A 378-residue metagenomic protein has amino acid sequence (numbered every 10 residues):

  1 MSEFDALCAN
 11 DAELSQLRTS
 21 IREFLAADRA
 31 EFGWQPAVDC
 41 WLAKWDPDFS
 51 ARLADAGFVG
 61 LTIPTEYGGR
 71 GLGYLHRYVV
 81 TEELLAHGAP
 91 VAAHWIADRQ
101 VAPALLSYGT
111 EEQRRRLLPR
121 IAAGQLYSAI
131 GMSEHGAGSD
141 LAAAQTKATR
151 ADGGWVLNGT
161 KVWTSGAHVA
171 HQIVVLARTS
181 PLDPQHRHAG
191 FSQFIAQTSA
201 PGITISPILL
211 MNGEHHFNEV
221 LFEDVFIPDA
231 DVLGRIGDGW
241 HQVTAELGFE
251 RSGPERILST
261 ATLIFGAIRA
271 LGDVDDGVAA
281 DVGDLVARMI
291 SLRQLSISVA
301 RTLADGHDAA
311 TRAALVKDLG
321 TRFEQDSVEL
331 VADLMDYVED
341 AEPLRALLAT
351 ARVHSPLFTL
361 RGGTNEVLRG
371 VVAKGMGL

Functional and structural regions predicted by a protein language model:
M1-A93, R116, R120, G253 (+5 more regions): Amphipathic, small/basic residue-rich leader segments at the start of a protein or domain
S2-L7, V79-V80, Q242-A245, F249 (+2 more regions): Glycine-rich phosphate/cofactor-binding loops in nucleotide/flavin-utilizing enzymes
D5-A12, I203-Q294, F358: Glycine-rich beta->alpha junctions and the first turn(s) of the following alpha-helix
G33-W41, D276-A279, I290-L347: C-terminal helix-coil-helix/basic helical segment that borders enzyme active sites and/or dimer interfaces and provides
D55-R115, P119-G124, G166-Q172, E250 (+3 more regions): Internal helix-loop-helix
G124-M132, L176: A short, Trp-centered hydrophobic/proline-enriched beta-strand micro-motif
T146-T149: A structural signal for short hydrophobic beta-strand segments in well-ordered beta-sheet cores
N158-T204: A short core secondary-structure module
